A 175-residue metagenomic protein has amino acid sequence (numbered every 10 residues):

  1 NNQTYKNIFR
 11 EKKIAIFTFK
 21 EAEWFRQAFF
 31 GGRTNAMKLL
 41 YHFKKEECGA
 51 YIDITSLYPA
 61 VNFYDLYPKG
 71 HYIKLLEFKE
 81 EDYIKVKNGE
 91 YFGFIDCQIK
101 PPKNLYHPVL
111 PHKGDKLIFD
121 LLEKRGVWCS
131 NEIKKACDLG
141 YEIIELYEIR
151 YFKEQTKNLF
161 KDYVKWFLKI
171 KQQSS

Functional and structural regions predicted by a protein language model:
N1-S175: Conserved acidic
